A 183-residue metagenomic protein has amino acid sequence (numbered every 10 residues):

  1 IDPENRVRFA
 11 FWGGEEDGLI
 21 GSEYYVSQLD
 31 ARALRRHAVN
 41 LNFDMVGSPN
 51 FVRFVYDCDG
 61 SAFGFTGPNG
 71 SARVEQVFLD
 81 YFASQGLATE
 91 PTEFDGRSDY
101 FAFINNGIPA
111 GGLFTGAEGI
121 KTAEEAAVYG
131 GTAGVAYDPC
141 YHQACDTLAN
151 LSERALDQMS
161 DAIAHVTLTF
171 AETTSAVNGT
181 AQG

Functional and structural regions predicted by a protein language model:
I1-L19, I163: Alpha-helical metal-binding/catalytic segments enriched in His/Glu/Asp
I1-N5, L29-R36, T173: Secondary-structure transition/capping motifs at alpha-helix termini and the adjoining loop/turn into the next element
N5-V7, I120-Q182: His/Asp/Glu-rich mid-to-C-terminal helical/loop segments that flank catalytic regions of hydrolases
W12-T122, T132, Y137: Metal-dependent peptidase/peptidase-like ectodomains
